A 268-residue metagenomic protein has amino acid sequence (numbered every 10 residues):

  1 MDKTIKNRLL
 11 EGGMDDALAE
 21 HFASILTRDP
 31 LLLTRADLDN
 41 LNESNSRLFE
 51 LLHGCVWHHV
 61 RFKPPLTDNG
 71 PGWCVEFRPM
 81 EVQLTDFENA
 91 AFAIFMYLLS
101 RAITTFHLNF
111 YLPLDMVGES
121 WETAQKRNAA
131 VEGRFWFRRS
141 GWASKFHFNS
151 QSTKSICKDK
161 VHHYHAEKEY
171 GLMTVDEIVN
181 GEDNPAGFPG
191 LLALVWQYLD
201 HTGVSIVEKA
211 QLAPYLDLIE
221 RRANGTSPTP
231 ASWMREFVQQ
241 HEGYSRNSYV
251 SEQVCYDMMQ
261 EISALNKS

Functional and structural regions predicted by a protein language model:
M1-S268: C-terminal accessory/tail domains of diverse enzymes
